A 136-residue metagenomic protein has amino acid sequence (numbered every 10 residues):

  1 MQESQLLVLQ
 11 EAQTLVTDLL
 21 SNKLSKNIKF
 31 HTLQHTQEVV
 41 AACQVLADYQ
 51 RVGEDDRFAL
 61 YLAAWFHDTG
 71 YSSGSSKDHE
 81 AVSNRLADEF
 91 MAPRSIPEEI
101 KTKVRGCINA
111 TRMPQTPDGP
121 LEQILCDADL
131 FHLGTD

Functional and structural regions predicted by a protein language model:
M1-Q10: Non-catalytic interface/linker regions that flank or bridge core catalytic/transmembrane domains
E3-S4, P97-D136: Histidine/acidic-rich helix-loop-helix segments that form or flank divalent-metal centers in metalloenzyme catalytic
A12-V45, D68-S73: Active-site flanking loop/helix segments enriched in acidic
I28-A59, N84-S95: Alpha-helical phosphate/pyrophosphate-handling elements in metalloenzyme active cores
L33, W65-F66, L125-D127: Alpha-helical architecture
V39, R57-S73, S83, V104-R112: His-Asp-centered metal-binding catalytic motifs of divalent-metal-dependent phosphohydrolases/nucleases
Q50, Y71-S76, R94, E98 (+1 more regions): Amphipathic alpha-helical interaction segments
H79: Aspartate-rich (DDxxD/NDxxD/DxxxD) Mg2+/diphosphate-binding motifs and their adjoining helix-loop segments
